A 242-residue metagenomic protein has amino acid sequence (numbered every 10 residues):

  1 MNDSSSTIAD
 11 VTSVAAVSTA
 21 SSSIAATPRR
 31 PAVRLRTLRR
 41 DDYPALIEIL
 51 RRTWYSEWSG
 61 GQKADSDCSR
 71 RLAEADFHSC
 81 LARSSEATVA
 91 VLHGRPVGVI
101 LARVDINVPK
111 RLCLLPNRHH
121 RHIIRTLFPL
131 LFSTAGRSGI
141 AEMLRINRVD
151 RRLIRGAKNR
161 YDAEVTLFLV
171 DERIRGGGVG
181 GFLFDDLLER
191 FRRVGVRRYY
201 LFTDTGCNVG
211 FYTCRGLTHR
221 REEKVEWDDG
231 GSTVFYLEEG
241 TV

Functional and structural regions predicted by a protein language model:
V33-E48, V104: A short beta-loop-alpha structural element at the N-terminal edge of CoA-dependent acyl/N-acetyltransferase catalytic
W54-Y55, A64-A87, L92, L101 (+2 more regions): Active-site rim helix/loop that mediates acceptor-substrate recognition in acyltransferases
V89, R95-V104, R151-R152, D162-L169: Conserved beta-strand in the GNAT
I106-A163, W227-G231: Conserved acyl-donor/pantetheine-binding loop and adjacent beta-alpha core of acyl/acetyltransferases and related
R148-R151, G181, R193, T205-E222: Conserved active-site alpha-helix within GNAT-family acetyltransferase domains
D162-A163, F191-D204: Conserved GNAT acetyl-CoA-binding A-motif
T166-R175, Y200-G210, E226-G230: Conserved beta-strand-loop-alpha-helix junction that forms the acyl-donor binding cleft
V170, G176-E189, C214: Conserved acetyl-CoA-binding loop-helix of GNAT-fold acetyltransferases
